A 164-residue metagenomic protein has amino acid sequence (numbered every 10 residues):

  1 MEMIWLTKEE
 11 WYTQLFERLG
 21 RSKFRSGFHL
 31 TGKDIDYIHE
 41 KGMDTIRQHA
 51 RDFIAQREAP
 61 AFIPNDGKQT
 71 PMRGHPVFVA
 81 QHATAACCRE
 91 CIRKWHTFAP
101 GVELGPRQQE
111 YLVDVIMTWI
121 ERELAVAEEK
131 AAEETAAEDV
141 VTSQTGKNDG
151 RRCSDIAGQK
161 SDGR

Functional and structural regions predicted by a protein language model:
W5-I54: Core of compact, soluble alpha-helical bundle domains
P64-A85: Immediate flanking context of iron-sulfur cluster ligation sites
E90-I116: Iron-sulfur (Fe-S) cluster-binding segments and ferredoxin-like electron-carrier domains, especially [2Fe-2S]
Y111-E133: Short Fe-S-cluster ligation motifs
T135, K147, K160-S161: Asparagine/serine/threonine-enriched low-complexity, disordered tracts, especially those forming N-linked glycosylation
